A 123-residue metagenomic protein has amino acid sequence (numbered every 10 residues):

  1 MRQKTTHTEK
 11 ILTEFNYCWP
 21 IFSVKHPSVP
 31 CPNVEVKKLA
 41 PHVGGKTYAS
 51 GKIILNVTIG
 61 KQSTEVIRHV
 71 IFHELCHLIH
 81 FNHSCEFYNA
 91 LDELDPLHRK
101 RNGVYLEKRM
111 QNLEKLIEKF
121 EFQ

Functional and structural regions predicted by a protein language model:
M1-R68, L78-Q123: Active-site-proximal or metal-binding-adjacent scaffold patches in catalytic folds
I71: Walker B beta-strand of ABC/ABC-like P-loop ATPase nucleotide-binding domains, specifically the conserved hydrophobic
E74: Walker B catalytic acidic pair
